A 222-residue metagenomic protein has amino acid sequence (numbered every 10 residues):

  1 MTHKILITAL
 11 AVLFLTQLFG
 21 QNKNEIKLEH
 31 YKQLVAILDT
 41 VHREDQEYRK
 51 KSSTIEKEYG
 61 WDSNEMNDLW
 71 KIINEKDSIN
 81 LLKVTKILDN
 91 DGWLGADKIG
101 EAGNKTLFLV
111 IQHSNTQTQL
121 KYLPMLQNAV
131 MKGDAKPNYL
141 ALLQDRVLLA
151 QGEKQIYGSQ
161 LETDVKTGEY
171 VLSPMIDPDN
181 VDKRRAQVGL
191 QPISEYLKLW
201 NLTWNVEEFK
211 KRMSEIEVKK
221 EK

Functional and structural regions predicted by a protein language model:
M1-E25, K222: Bacterial Sec-dependent N-terminal signal peptides
A9-A11, G103, Q144, W200 (+1 more regions): Amphipathic, positively biased hydrophobic alpha-helical segments used for protein targeting and membrane insertion
L10-A11, E56, Q191-P192: Enrichment for repetitive, rod-forming helical segments
L15-Q17, G60, G189, N201: Short, flexible coil/linker elements and helix-boundary hinge sites characteristic of intrinsically disordered
N22-G152, G158: N-terminal helix-rich structural modules
S63, K105, T163-D164, M175 (+1 more regions): Generic signal for short, ordered secondary-structure residues within or immediately flanking folded domains
N128-E195, L199-N201, E207: An amphipathic alpha-helical core segment
K198-K222: Low-complexity, Gly/Ser/Thr/Pro-rich intrinsically disordered linker/tail segments
